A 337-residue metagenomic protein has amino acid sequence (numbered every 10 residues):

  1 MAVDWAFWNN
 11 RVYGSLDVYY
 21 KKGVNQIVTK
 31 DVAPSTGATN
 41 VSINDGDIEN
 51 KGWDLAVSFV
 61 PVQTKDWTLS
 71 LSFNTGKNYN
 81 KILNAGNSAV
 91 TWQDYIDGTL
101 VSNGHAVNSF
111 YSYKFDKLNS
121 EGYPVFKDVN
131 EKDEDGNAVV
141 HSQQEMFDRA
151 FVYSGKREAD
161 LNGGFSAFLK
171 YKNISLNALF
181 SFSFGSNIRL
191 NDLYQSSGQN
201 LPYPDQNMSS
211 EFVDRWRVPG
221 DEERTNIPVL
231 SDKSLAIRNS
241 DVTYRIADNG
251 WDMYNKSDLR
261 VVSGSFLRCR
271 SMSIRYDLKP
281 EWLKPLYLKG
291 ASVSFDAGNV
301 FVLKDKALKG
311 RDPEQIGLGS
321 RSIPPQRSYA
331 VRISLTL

Functional and structural regions predicted by a protein language model:
M1-H105, K256-L337: Extracellular/periplasmic, surface-exposed regions of secreted and cell-surface proteins
M1-W8, Y13, G98-L179, N226-L283: Outer-membrane beta-barrel transmembrane strand signature
R11-S15, L161, G185, D192-L193: N-terminal hydrophobic signal/anchor transmembrane helix of membrane proteins
D31, S35, K51, E145 (+5 more regions): A generic structural signal for ordered alpha-helices
I43, W53, V60-R157, I188-N239: Conserved small-residue
K170-D252, D277-S328, T336: C-terminal beta-signal and adjacent terminal beta-strands/loops of Gram-negative outer-membrane beta-barrel proteins
